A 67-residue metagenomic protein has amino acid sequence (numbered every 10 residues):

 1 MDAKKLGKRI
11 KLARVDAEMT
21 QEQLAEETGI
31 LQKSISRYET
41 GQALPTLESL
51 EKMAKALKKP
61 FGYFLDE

Functional and structural regions predicted by a protein language model:
M1-K5: A detector for short, charged/polar N-terminal pre-domain segments
K8-E27, K52: Short basic helix-loop element that most often maps to the first helix and adjoining turn of HTH DNA-binding modules
I10, L24-A25, I35-Y38, F64: Conserved hydrophobic/aromatic packing and binding residues within compact polymer-binding modules
D16, L65-E67: Short, charged recognition helix plus adjacent turn of helix-turn-helix-like nucleic-acid-binding domains
Q23, E39, P45-T46, K58: Extended rod-forming repeat segments used as scaffolds/tethers
G29, T46-Y63: DNA major-groove recognition helix of helix-turn-helix/homeodomain DNA-binding modules
G29-P45: Recognition helix of helix-turn-helix/homeodomain-like DNA-binding domains that insert into the DNA major groove
